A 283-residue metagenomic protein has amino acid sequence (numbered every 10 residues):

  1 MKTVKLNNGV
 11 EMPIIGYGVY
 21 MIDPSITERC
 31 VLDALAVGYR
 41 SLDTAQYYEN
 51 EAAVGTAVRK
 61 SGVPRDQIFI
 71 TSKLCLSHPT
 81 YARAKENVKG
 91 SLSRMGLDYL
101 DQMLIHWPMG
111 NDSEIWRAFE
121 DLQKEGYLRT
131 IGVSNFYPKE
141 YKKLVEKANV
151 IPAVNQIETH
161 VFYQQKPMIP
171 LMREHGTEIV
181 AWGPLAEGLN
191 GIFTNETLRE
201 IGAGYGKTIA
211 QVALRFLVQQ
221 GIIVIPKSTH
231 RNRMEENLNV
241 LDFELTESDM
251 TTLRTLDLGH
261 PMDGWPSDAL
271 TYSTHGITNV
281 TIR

Functional and structural regions predicted by a protein language model:
M1-I68, L185, V280-R283: N-terminal binding-site loop/beta-alpha segment at the start of enzyme catalytic domains that lines or forms
M1-V4, A52, T56-V58, V88-G90 (+3 more regions): Alpha-helical scaffolding within the catalytic cores of extracellular/periplasmic polymer-degrading hydrolases
N7, G55-Q67, K89-D98, D121-Q123 (+2 more regions): Acidic (Asp/Glu)-rich catalytic clusters
M21-S25, D43-A53, S77-A82, P108-S113 (+2 more regions): Acidic-and-aromatic substrate-binding clefts and catalytic sites of carbohydrate-active enzymes
I22-L35, T80-M95, E114, K139-K142 (+1 more regions): Short, acidic/polar
Y39, L97-L100, L128, P152: A structural motif
C75-D121: Glycine/small-residue-rich loop that forms an oxyanion/phosphate-binding "nest" at active or ligand-binding sites
W107-R283: Beta/alpha (TIM)-barrel catalytic core signal, keyed to glycine-rich beta->alpha loops juxtaposed to Asp/Glu that bind
